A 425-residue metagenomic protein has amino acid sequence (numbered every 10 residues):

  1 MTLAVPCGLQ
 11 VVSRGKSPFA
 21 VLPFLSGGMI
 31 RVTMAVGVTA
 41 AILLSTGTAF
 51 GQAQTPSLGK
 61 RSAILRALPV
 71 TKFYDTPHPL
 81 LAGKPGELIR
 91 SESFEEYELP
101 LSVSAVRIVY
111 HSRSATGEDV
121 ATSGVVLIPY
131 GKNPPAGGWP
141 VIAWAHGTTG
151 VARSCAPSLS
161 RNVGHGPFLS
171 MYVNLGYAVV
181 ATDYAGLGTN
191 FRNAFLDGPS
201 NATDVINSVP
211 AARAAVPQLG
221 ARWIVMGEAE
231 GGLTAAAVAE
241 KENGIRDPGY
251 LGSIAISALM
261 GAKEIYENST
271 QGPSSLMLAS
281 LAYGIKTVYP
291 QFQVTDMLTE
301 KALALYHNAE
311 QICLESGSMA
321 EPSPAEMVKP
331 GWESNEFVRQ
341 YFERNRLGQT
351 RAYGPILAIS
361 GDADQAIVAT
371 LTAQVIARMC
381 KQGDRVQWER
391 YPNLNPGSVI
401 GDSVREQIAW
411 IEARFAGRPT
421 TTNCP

Functional and structural regions predicted by a protein language model:
G51-N133: Catalytic-loop region of hydrolases
L58-T71, H78, I256-Q349: Accessory cap/linker subdomain of secreted extracellular hydrolases
G137-G147: Short beta-strand element of the alpha/beta-hydrolase
H146, L169-G188: Conserved alpha/beta-hydrolase
F195-A215: Alpha/beta-hydrolase active-site loop
A211-V216, G220-S275: Primarily recognizes the serine-hydrolase "nucleophile elbow" in alpha/beta-hydrolase and SGNH/GDSL folds
Q340, A366, A373-P425: C-terminal catalytic histidine-bearing segment of alpha/beta-hydrolase fold enzymes
A358-S360, D364: Short beta-strand/loop motif that positions the catalytic acidic residue of the alpha/beta-hydrolase fold
